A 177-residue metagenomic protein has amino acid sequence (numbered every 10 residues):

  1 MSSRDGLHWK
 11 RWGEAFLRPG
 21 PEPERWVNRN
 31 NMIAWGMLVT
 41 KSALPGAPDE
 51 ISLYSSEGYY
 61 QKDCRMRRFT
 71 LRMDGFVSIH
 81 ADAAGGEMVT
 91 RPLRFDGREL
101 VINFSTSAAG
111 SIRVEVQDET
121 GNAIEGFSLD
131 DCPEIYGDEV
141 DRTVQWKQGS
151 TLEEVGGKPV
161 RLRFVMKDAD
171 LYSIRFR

Functional and structural regions predicted by a protein language model:
M1-R177: Carbohydrate-active catalytic/glycan-binding domains of CAZyme proteins, especially the secreted or lumenal ectodomains
